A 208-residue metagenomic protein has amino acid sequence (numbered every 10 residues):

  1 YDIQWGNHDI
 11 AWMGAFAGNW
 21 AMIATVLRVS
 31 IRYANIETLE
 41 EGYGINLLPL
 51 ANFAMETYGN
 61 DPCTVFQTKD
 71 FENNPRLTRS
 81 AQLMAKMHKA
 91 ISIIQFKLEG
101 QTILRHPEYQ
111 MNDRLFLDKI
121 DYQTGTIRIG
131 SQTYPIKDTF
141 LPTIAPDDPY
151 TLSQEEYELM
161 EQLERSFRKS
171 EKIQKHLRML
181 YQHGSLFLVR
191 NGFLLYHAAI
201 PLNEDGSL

Functional and structural regions predicted by a protein language model:
Y1-L208: Feature recognizes metal-dependent phosphohydrolase scaffolds
